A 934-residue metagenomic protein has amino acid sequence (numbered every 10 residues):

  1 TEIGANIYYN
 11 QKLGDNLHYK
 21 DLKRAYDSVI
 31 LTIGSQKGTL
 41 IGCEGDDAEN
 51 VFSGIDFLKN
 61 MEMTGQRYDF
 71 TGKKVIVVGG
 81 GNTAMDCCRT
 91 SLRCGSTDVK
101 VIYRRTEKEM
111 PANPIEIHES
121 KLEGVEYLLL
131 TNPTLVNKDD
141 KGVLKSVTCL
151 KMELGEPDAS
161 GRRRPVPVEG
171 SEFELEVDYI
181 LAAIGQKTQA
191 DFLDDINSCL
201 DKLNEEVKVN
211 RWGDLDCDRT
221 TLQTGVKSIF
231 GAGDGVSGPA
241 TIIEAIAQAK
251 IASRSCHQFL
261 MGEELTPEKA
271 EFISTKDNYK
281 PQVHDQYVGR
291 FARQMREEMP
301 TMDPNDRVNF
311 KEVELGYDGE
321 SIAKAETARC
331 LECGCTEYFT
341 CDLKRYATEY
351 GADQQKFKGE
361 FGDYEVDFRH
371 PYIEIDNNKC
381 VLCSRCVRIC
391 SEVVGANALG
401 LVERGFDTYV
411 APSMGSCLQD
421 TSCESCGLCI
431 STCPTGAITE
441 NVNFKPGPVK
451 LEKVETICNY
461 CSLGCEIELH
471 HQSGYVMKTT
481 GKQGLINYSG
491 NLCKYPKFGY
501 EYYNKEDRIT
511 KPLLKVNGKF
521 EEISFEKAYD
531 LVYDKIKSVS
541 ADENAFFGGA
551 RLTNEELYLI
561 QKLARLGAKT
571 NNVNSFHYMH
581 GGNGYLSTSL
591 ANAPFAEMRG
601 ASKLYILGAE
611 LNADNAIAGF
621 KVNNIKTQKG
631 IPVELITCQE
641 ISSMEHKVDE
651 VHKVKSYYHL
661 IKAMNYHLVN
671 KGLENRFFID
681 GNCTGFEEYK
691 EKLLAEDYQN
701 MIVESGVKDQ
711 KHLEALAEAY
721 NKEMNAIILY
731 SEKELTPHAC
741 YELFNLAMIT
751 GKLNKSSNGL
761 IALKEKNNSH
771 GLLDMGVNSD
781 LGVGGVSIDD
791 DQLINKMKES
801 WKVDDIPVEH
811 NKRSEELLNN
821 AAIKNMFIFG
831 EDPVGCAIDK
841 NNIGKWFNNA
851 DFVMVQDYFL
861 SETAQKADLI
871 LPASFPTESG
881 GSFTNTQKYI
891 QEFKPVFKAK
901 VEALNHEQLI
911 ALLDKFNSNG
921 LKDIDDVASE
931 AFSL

Functional and structural regions predicted by a protein language model:
T1, I7, C88-L135, T266-K276: Rossmann-like dinucleotide-binding cores of NAD(P)H-dependent redox enzymes
E2, I7, A328-E349, E374-G405 (+4 more regions): Iron-sulfur cluster-binding cysteine motifs and their immediate structural context in ferredoxin-like electron-transfer
E2-C43, L135-T148, E153-E156, V177-L181 (+3 more regions): Feature captures the FAD/FMN-dependent oxidoreductase FAD-binding
Q11-L13, L17, M63-Q66, T71 (+9 more regions): Ferredoxin-like iron-sulfur electron-transfer modules
E44-I55, E206-V207, E263-K276, C341-F368 (+4 more regions): Non-heme iron-sulfur electron-transfer modules
D47-G72, P157-P239: FAD-site-proximal beta/loop scaffold in flavoenzymes
C87, G235-L260: A conserved FAD-binding loop/helix module that cradles the flavin
C383, R388, P448-S879, P895 (+2 more regions): Catalytic alpha/large subunits of respiratory electron-transfer oxidoreductases, centered on bis-MGD molybdoenzymes
